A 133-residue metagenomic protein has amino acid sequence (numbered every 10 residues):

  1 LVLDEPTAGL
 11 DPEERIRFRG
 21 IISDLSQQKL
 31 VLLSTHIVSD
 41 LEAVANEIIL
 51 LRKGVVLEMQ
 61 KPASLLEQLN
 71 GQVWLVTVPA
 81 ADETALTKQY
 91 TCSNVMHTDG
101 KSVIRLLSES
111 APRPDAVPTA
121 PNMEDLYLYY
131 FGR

Functional and structural regions predicted by a protein language model:
L1-E5, L10: Catalytic Walker B motif of ABC-type/P-loop ATPase nucleotide-binding domains
L1-V2, L75-T77, T84-Q89, D115-Y127: Short, Lys/Arg-enriched charge-dense amphipathic segments
E5, Q28, V55, R113-A116: Short, flexible active-site loop motifs that bind/organize anionic cofactors or intermediates
L10, H36-V38, A120-P121: Residue-level recognition of hydrophobic positions within alpha-helical transmembrane segments
P12-E14: Helix N-cap at the start of a conserved alpha-helix in ABC-type nucleotide-binding domains
F18-L106: ABC transporter nucleotide-binding domain
N94-R133: C-terminal coupling/interaction segments
